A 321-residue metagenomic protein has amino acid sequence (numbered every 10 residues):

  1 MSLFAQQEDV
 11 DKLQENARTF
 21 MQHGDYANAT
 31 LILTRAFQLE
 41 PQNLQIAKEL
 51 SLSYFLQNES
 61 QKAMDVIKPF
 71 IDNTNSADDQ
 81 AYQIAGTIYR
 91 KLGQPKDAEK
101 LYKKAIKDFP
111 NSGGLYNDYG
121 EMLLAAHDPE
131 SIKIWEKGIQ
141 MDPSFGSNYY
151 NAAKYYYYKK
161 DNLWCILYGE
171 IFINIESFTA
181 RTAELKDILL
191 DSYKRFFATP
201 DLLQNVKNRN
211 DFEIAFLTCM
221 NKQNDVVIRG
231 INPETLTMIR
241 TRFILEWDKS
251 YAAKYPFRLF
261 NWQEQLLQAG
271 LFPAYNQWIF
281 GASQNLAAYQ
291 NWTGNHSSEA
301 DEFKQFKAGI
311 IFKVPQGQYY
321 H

Functional and structural regions predicted by a protein language model:
E8-L39, L56-E59, T87: Alpha-helical segment of the N-proximal tetratricopeptide repeat
H23, Q57, L92, A125-A126 (+1 more regions): Structural motif corresponding to the intra-repeat A-B loop/turn of tetratricopeptide repeats
I46, A81, L115, N148 (+1 more regions): TPR alpha-solenoid repeat register
E49-L52, Q83-I84, D118, N151 (+1 more regions): Canonical tetratricopeptide repeat
S144-H321: Eukaryotic alpha-helical solenoid repeat scaffolds
